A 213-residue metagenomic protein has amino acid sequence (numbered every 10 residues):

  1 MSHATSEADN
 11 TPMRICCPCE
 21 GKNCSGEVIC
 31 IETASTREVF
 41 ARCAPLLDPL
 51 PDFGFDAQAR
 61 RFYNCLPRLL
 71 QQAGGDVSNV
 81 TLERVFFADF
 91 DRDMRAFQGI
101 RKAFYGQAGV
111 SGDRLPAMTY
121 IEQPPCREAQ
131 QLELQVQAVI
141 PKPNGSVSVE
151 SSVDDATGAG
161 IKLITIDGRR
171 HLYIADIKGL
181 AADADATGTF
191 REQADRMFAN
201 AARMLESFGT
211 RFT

Functional and structural regions predicted by a protein language model:
M1-T213: N-terminal presequence-like segments and the immediate start of the first folded domain
